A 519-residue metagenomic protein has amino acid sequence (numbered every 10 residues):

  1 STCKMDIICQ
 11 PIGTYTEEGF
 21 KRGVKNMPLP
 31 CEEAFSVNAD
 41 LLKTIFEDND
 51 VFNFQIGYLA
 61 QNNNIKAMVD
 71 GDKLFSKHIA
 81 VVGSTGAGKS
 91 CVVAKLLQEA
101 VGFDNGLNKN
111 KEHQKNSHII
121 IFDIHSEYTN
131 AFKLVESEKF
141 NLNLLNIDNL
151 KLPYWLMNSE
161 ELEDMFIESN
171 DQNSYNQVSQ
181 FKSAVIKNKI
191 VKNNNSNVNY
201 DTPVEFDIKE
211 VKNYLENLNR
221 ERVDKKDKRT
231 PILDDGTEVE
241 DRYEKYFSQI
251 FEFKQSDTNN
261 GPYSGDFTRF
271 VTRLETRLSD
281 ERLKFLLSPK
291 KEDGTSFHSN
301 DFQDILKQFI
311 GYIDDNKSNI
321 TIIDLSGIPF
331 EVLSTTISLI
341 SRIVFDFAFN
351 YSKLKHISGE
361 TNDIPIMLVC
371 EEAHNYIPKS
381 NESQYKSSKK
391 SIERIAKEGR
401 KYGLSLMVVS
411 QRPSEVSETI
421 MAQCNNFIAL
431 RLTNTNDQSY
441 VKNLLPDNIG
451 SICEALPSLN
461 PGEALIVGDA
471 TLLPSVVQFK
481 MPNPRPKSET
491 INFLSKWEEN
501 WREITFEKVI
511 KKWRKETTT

Functional and structural regions predicted by a protein language model:
S1-G83, C91-V92, L96, N105-G106 (+2 more regions): Basic- and hydrophobic-enriched, low-structure N-terminal and domain-boundary segments that flank ATP-binding catalytic
Q55-L145, E418, I466, W497-E498: Glycine-rich phosphate-binding loop of nucleotide-binding enzymes
F75-S76, Q114-N116, N316-K317, T361-I364 (+2 more regions): Short loop/turn elements that form and flank the Walker-type P-loop nucleotide-binding site in RecA-like NTPase cores
F122, C370, V409-S410: Hydrophobic residues in beta-strands of the RecA-like P-loop NTPase core, especially within AAA+ ATPase
S126-N130, W155-S391: P-loop NTPase motor domains
E168, E393-Q478: Conserved ATP-driven motor cores of ASCE-family P-loop NTPases powering translocation/secretion/packaging/pilus
N176-Y200, E454-R485: Conserved AAA+ ATPase small/helical "lid" subdomain
P461-T519: Conserved P-loop NTPase motor module
